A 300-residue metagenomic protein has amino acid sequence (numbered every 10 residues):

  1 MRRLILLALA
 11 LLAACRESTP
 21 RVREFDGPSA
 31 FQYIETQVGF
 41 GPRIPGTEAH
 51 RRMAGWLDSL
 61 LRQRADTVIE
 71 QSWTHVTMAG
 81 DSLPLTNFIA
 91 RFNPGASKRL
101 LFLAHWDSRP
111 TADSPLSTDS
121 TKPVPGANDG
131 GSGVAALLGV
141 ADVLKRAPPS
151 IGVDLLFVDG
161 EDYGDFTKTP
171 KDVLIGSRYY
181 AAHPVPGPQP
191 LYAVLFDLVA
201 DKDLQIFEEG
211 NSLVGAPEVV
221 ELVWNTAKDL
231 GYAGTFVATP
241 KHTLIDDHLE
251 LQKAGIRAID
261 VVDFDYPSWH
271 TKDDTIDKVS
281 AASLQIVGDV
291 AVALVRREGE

Functional and structural regions predicted by a protein language model:
R2-L7: Sec-dependent signal peptide recognition, specifically the positively charged N-region followed immediately by
L12-A14: C-terminal motif of bacterial Sec signal peptides marking the signal peptidase cleavage site
R16-S18: Bacterial signal peptide processing site
R21, E35-T36, P42-G95: A non-catalytic alpha/beta surface segment that caps or lines the substrate-entry region of metallo-dependent hydrolase
G27-F40, R64, G80-S82, T86-K145 (+3 more regions): Catalytic-core environment of secreted peptidases
I44-P45, T74-V76, G95-A96, W106-P110 (+4 more regions): Solvent-exposed loop/turn segments at secondary-structure junctions within structured extracellular/periplasmic domains
K122-E218, T243: Acidic/histidine-rich catalytic neighborhood of metal-dependent amide-processing enzymes
Y192, V199-E300: Active-site-adjacent substrate-binding region of metalloamidase/peptidase-like peptide-processing proteins
